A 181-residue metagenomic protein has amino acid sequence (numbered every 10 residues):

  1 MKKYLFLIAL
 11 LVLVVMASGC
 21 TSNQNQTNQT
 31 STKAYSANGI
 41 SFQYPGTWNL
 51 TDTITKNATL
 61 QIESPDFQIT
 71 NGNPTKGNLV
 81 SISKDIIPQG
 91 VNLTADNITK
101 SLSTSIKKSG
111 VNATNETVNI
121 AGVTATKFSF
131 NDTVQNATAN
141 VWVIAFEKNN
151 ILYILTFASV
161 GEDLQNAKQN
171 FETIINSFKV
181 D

Functional and structural regions predicted by a protein language model:
L5-N71, T117, V134-T138, K148-N149 (+1 more regions): N-terminal targeting sequences that direct proteins away from the cytosol to non-cytosolic compartments
I54-Y153, D163: Conserved polar/disulfide-associated segments of primarily extracytoplasmic proteins
